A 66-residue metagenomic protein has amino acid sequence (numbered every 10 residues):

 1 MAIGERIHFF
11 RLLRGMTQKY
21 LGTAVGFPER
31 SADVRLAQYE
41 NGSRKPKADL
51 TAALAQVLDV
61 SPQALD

Functional and structural regions predicted by a protein language model:
M1, E5, A55-L58: Residue-level marker of intrinsically disordered, low-complexity segments enriched for small/polar residues
A2-E5, G15-M16, S31, P46-D49: Residue-level signal for the short linker/turn that defines the boundary of a DNA-recognition helix
E5-G26, A53: Short basic helix-loop element that most often maps to the first helix and adjoining turn of HTH DNA-binding modules
I7, Q18-G22, D33-Y39, L65: Conserved hydrophobic/aromatic packing and binding residues within compact polymer-binding modules
F10-L12, M16, P28, A37 (+1 more regions): Compositionally biased, intrinsically disordered low-complexity segments
G26-P46: Recognition helix of helix-turn-helix/homeodomain-like DNA-binding domains that insert into the DNA major groove
S43, K47-A64: DNA major-groove recognition helix of helix-turn-helix/homeodomain DNA-binding modules
